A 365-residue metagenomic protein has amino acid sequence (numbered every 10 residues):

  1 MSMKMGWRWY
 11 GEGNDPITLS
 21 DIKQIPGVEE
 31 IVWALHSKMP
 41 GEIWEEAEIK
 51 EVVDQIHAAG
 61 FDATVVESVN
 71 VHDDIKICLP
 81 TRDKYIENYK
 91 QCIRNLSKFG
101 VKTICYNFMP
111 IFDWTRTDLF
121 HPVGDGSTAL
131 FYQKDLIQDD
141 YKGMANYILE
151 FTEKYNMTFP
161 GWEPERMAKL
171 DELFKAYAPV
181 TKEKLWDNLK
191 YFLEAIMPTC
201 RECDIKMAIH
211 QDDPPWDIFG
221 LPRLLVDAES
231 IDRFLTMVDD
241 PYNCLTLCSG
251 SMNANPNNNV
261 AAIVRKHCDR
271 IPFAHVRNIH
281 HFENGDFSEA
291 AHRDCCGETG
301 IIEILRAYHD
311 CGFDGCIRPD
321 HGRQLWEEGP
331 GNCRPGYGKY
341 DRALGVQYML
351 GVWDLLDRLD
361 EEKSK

Functional and structural regions predicted by a protein language model:
M1-G6, G11-G13, S20, D54-A58 (+7 more regions): Histidine-acidic metal/acid-base catalytic patches
D15-L19, I25-V28, I43-A63: Glycine-rich, positively charged N-terminal anion/phosphate-binding segment
I31: Long, His/Glu/Asp-enriched segments that create or flank divalent metal/ion-associated functional microenvironments
A34-K50, F219: Glycine-rich, proline-tolerant flexible connector loops at the mouths of alpha/beta enzymes
H36-S37, N70, P110-I111, P214 (+1 more regions): Conserved beta-strand edge residues that scaffold enzyme active sites
V65-F99, T103-V123, S127, K134-A145: Acidic/aromatic-lined carbohydrate-recognition and catalytic surfaces of CAZymes acting on diverse glycans
I111-W114, D118-N188: Extended, charge-rich helix/loop segments that form flexible, surface "patches" used to engage negatively charged
